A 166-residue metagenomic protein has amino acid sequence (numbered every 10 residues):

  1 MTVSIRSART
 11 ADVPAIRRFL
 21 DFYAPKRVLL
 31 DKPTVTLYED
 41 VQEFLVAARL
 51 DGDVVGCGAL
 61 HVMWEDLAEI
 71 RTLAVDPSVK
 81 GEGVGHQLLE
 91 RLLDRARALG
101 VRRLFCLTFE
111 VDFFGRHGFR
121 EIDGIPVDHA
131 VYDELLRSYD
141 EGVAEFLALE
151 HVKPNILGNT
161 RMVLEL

Functional and structural regions predicted by a protein language model:
M1-D31, A48-R49, D53, G158-L166: Short amphipathic alpha-helix that is part of the acyltransferase structural core
D12, D66, F109-E110: A generic "binding-loop/recognition-motif" signal
D31-E43, R49-L50, G56-L67, R71-V75: A conserved beta-strand-loop-helix scaffold within acyl/acetyltransferase catalytic domains
L73-K80, F109: A short, internal acetyl-CoA/4′-phosphopantetheine-binding micro-motif in the GNAT/acyltransferase core
G81-D94, C106: Conserved acetyl-CoA-binding loop-helix of GNAT-fold acetyltransferases
A98, R102, T108-L136: Conserved active-site alpha-helix within GNAT-family acetyltransferase domains
V127-L166: C-terminal "cap" of GNAT-fold acetyltransferases
